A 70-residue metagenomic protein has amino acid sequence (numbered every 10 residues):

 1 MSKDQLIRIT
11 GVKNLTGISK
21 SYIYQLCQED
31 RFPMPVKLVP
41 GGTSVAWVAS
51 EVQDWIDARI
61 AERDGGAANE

Functional and structural regions predicted by a protein language model:
M1-Q28, D54-R59: Polyanion-binding surface elements
L6, A46-W47: Short aromatic/basic micro-patch
I9, P40, R63-D64: Intrinsically disordered, low-complexity segments enriched in small/polar residues
G11, W47-V48: A composition-driven signal for long, intrinsically disordered, charge-rich low-complexity tracts
T16-A46: Major-groove DNA-recognition helix of helix-turn-helix-type DNA-binding domains
E51-E70: A short, Lys/Arg-enriched interface patch at domain edges and termini
